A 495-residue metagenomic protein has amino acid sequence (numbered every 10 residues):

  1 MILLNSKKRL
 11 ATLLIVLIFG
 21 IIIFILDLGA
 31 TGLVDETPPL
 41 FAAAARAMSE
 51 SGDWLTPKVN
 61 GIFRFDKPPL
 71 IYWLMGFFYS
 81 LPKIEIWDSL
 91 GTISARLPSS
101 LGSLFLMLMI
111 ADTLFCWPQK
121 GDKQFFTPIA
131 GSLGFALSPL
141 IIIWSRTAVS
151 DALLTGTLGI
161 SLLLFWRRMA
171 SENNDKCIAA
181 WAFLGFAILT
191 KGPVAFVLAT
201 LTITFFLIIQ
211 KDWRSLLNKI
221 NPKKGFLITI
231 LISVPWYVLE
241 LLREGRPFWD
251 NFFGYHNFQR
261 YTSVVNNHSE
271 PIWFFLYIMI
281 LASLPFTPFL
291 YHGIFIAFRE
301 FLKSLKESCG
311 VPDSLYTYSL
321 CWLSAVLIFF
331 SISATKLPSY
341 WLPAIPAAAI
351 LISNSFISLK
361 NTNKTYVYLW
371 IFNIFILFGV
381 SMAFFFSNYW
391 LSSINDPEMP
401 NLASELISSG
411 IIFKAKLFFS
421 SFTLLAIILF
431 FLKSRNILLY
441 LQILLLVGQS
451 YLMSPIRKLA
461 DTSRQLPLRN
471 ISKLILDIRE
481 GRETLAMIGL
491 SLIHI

Functional and structural regions predicted by a protein language model:
M1-Y366, F386-S387, D461: Membrane-integral, polyisoprenol-dependent glycosyltransferases of the GT-C/oligosaccharyltransferase superfamily
I2-L4, R9, I178, I296-L492: Membrane-embedded architecture of ER/inner-membrane glycosylation machinery
